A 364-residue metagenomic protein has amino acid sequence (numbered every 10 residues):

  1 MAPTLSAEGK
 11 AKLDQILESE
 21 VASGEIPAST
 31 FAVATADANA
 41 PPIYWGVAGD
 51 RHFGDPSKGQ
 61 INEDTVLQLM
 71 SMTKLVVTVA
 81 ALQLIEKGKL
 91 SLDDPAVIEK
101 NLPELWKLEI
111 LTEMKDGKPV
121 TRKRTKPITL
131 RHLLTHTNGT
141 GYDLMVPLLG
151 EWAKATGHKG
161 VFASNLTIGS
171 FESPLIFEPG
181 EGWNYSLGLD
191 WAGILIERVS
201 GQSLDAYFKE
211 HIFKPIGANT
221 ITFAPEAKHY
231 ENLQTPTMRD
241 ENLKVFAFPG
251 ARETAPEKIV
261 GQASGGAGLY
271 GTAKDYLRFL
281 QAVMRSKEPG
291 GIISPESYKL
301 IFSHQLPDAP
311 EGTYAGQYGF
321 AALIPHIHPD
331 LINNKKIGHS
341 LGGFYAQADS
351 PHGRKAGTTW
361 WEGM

Functional and structural regions predicted by a protein language model:
A2-P3, A7, R51-N184, F246-P249: Active-site-proximal loop and beta-strand segments within enzyme catalytic domains
K10-E18: Short amphipathic alpha-helical segments
E18-G59, L92-D94, K100, F344: A short, well-structured edge-of-sheet supersecondary motif
P27-T30, L67, T359, M364: Short loop/turn microsegments at loop-to-beta-strand junctions
F31-V33, D37-P41, Q68-V97, E109-E113 (+6 more regions): Alpha-helical scaffold elements that line and support the substrate/ligand-binding pocket of soluble hydrolases
P41-Y44, E104-G117, K123-T125, G139-M145 (+2 more regions): Secretory-pathway/luminal and periplasmic proteins that interact with or process carbohydrate-rich
V120, R124-P127, L144, I196 (+1 more regions): Penicillin-binding protein/beta-lactamase superfamily catalytic region
P325-M364: Short, Gly/Ser/Thr-enriched beta-strand-loop segments that form substrate-interacting elements of hydrolase/peptidase
